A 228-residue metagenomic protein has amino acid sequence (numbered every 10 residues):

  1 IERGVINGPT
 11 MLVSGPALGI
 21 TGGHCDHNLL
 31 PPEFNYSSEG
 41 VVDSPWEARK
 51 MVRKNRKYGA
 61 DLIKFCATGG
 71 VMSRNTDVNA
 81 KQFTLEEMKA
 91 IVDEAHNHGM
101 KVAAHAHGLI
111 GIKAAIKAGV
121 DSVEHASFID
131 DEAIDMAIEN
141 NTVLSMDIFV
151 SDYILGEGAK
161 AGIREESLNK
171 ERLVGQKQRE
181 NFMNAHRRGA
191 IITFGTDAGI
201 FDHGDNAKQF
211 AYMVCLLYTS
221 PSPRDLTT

Functional and structural regions predicted by a protein language model:
E2-G22, S145: Glycine-rich, aromatic-flanked loop segments that form ligand/cofactor-binding clefts across common enzyme folds
E2-V5, A48-A60, I129-V143: Short amphipathic alpha-helices and their capping/turn segments at secondary-structure boundaries
L18-N35: N-terminal small/glycine-rich loop or linker at the start of catalytic domains across soluble metabolic enzymes
T21, C66-R179, R187-R188, T193 (+2 more regions): Active-site core of metal-dependent hydrolases
E33-E47: Active-site mouth loops of central-metabolism enzymes
M88, A207-F210: Extracytoplasmic/secreted envelope proteins and their assembly/folding machinery, especially bacterial periplasmic
Y218-T228: Single conserved hydrophobic/aromatic residue that forms the stacking wall/gate of nucleotide- or nucleobase-binding
